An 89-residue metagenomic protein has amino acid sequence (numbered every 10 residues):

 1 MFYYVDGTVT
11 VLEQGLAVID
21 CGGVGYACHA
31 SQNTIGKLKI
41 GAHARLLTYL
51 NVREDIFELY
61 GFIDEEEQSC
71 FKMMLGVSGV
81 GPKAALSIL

Functional and structural regions predicted by a protein language model:
M1: A short catalytic or substrate-binding loop motif that flags glycine-/basic-rich loops and adjacent residues that bind
Y4-D6, T10-L89: Long, highly charged, low-complexity intrinsically disordered interaction regions that mediate electrostatic DNA/RNA
